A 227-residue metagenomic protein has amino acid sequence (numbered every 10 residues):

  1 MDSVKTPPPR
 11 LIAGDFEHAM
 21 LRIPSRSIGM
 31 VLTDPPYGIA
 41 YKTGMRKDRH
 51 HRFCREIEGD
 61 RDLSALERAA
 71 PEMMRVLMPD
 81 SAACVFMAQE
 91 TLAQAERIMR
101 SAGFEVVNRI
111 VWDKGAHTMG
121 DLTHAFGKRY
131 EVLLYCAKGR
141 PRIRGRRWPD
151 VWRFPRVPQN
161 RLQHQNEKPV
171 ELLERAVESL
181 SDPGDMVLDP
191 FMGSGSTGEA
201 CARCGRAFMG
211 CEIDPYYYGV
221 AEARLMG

Functional and structural regions predicted by a protein language model:
M1-G219: Core catalytic lobe of class I
E90, M226-G227: Class I S-adenosyl-L-methionine-dependent methyltransferase module
V220-R224: Short functional hotspots where side chains directly engage DNA or cofactors
